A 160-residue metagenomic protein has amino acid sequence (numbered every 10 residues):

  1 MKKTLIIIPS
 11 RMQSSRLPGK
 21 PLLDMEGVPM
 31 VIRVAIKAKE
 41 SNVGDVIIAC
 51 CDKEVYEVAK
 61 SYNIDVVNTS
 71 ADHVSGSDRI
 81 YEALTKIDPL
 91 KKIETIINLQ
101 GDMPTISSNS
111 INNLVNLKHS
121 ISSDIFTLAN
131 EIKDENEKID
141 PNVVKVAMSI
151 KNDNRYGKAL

Functional and structural regions predicted by a protein language model:
K2-C50: N-terminal glycine-rich phosphate-binding loop and ensuing alpha1 helix
P9, N98-Q100, L128-E131: Short beta-strand segments
V43, K91-I93, S120-D124: Short, high-confidence coil segments that cap the C-terminus of an alpha-helix and link into the following beta-strand
K53-N116: Short phosphate-binding loop-to-helix
I106-L160: Conserved core of the sugar-phosphate nucleotidyltransferase
